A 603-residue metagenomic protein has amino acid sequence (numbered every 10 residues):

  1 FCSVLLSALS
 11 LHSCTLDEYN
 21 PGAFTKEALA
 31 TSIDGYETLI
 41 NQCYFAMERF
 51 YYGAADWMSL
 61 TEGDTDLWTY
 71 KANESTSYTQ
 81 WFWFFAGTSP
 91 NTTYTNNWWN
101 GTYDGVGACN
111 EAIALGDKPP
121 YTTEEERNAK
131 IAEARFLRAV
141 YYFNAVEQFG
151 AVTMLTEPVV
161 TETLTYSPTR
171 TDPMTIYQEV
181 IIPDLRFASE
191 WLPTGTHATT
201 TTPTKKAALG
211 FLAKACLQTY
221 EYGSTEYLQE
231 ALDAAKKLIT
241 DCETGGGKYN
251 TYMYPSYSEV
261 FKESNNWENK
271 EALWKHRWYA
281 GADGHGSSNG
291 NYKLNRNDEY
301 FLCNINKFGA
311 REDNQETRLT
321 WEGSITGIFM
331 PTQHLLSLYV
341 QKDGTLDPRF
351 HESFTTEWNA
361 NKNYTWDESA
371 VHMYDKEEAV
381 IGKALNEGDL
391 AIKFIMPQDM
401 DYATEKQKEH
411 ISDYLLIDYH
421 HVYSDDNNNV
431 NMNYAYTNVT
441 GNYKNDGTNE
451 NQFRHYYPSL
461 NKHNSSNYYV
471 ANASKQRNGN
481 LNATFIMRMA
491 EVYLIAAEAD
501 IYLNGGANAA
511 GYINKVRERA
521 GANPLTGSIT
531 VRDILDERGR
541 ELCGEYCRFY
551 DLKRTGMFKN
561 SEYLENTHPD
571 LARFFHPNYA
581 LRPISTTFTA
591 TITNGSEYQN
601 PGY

Functional and structural regions predicted by a protein language model:
A8-L11, Y142: Bacterial Sec-type N-terminal signal peptides, specifically the leucine/valine-rich hydrophobic h-region
C14-L16, Y44, K71, T102-Y103 (+5 more regions): Long, intrinsically disordered, low-complexity segments
C14-L60, T593-Y603: Membrane-proximal, proline-rich intrinsically disordered regions
S32-T38, F45-Y51, N73-F149, P168-E179 (+3 more regions): Conserved, well-structured interaction surfaces
V146-E147, A151-T153, T196, A215-S224 (+1 more regions): Short coil/turn linking the two alpha-helices of tandem helical-hairpin repeats
M330-F485: Flexible, polar/acidic helix-loop-strand segments at domain edges
